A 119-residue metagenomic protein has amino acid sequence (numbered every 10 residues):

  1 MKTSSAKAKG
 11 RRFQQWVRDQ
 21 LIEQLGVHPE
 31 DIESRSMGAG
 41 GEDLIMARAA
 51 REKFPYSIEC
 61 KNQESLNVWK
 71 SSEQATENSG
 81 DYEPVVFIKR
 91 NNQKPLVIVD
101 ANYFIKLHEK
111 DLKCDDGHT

Functional and structural regions predicted by a protein language model:
M1-T119: Catalytic phosphate/metal-binding cores of nucleic-acid and nucleotide-processing enzymes, i.e., regions that mediate
